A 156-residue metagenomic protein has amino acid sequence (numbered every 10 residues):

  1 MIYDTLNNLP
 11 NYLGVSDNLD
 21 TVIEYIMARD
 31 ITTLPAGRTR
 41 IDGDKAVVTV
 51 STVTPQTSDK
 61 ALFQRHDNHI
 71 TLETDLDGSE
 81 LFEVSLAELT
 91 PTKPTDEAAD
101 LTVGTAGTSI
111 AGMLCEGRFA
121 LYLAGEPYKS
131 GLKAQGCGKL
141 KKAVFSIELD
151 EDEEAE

Functional and structural regions predicted by a protein language model:
I2-V50, K60-R65: A short, N-terminal "cap"/entry segment at the start of jelly-roll beta-barrel domains of the cupin/DSBH fold
G43, D59-T71, E88-K93, G107 (+1 more regions): A short beta-loop-beta micro-motif enriched in histidine and acidic residues
K45-V47, V53-Q56, D77-L81, L89: Short, charged/polar surface micro-motifs in flexible loops or helix N-caps
Q56-K60, K129-L132: A short, acidic/glycine-rich surface segment
D67-E80, L86-E88, T95-G104, S146-I147: Short, conserved beta-strand element in jelly-roll/cupin
I70-T74, A111-G112, F119-A120: His/acidic/aromatic-lined binding-pocket segments of jelly-roll/cupin-type domains and related regulatory beta-sandwich
T105, M113-L132: Conserved metal-binding segment of the jelly-roll/cupin
F119-L121, C137-E154: A short hydrophobic beta-strand segment most commonly corresponding to one strand of the jelly-roll/cupin
